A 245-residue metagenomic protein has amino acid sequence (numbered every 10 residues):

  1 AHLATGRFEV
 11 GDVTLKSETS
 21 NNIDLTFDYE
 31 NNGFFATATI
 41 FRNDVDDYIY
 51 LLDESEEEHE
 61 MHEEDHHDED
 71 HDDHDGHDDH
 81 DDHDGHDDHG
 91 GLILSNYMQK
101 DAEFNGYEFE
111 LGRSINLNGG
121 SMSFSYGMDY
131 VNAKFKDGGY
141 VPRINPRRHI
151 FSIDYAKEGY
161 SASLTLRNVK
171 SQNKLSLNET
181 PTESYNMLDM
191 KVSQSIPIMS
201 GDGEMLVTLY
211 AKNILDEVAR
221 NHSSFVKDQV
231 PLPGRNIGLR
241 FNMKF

Functional and structural regions predicted by a protein language model:
A1-N22, I40-H66, H71-H89, R167-L177 (+2 more regions): Surface-exposed extracellular loop regions of Gram-negative outer-membrane beta-barrel proteins, predominantly
V10, S20-D24, S95-Y97, A102-E110 (+3 more regions): Transmembrane beta-barrel architecture of outer-membrane proteins
D12-K16, N96-K100, K136-P142, L177-P181 (+1 more regions): Outer-membrane beta-barrel domain signature
K16-E30, F35, K100-N105, P142 (+1 more regions): Outer-membrane beta-barrel transmembrane strands
S20, E30-F34, S114-G119, A156-Y160 (+2 more regions): Outer-membrane beta-barrel channels and translocator barrels
L25-Y29, Y107-R113, F151-Y155, L164 (+3 more regions): Residues on the lipid-exposed face of transmembrane beta-strands in outer-membrane beta-barrel proteins
G33, L232-F245: Outer-membrane beta-barrel "beta-signal"
F41-V45, E56, H62-E63, D68 (+4 more regions): Gram-negative outer-membrane beta-barrel transporters
